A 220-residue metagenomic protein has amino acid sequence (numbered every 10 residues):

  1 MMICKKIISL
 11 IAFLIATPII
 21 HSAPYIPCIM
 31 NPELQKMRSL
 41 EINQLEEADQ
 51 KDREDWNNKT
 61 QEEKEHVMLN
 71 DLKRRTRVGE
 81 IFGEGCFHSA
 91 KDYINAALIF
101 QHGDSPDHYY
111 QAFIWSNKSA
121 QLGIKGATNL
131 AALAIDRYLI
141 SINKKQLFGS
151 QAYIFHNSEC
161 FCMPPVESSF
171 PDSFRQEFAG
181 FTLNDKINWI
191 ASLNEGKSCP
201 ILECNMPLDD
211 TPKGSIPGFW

Functional and structural regions predicted by a protein language model:
C4-L10: Sec-dependent signal peptide recognition, specifically the positively charged N-region followed immediately by
A16-T17: N-terminal signal peptide c-region/cleavage motif recognized by signal peptidases
P24-H88, K144-S150, C160, E203-C204 (+1 more regions): N-terminal alpha-helical interaction modules that lie
R74-R77, I81, I99, H108-W115: Alpha-helical solenoid repeat scaffolds, predominantly canonical TPR units
S89, A134-W220: Terminal, low-structured helical/coil segments at or just beyond the last alpha-helical repeat
A97, Q101-S105, Y138-L139: Short coil/turn linking the two alpha-helices of tandem helical-hairpin repeats
Y110-K125, Y153-F155: TPR/TPR-like (Sel1-like) alpha-helical repeat modules
L122-A134: Boundary/linker segments of alpha-helical solenoid repeat arrays
